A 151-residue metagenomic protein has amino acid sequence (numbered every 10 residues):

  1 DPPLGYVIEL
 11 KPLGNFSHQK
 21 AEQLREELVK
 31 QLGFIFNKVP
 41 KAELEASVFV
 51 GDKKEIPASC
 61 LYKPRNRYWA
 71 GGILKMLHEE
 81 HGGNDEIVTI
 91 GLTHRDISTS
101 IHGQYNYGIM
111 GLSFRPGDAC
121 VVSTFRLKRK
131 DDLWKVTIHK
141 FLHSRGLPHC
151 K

Functional and structural regions predicted by a protein language model:
D1-P3, L133: N-terminal entry module detector
P3-Q19: Fold-level signature of zinc-dependent metallopeptidase catalytic domains
H18-E22, E26-P148: Metzincin-family zinc-dependent endopeptidase catalytic domain
K151: Short helix/loop segments within enzyme catalytic domains that coordinate or immediately flank catalytic cofactors
